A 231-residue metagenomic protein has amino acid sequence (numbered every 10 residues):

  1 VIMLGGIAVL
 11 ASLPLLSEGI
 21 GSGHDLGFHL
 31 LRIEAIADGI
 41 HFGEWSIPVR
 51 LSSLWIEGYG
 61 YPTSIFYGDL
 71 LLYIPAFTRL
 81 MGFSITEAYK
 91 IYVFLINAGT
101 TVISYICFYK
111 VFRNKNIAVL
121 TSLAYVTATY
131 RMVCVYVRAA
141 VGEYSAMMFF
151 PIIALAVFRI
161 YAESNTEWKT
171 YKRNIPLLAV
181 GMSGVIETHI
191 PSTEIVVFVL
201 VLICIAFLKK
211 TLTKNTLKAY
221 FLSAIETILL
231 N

Functional and structural regions predicted by a protein language model:
V1, N116-L120, T170-L177, T216-Y220: Membrane-interfacial loop-to-transmembrane alpha-helix junctions, especially the N-terminal start
V1-A11, S122, L177-V180, S223-L230: Alpha-helical transmembrane segments
L10-V111, K115-P151, A156, G184-V185 (+1 more regions): Active-site lumenal/periplasmic loops and adjacent helix-entry segments of GT-C-fold, multi-pass membrane
Y109-R113, E163-T170, K209-L217: Membrane-interface helix-boundary motifs at transmembrane edges
R131-V135, R159-A162, F207-T213: Juxtamembrane membrane-interface segments at transmembrane alpha-helix termini
I153-N174: Membrane-interface transmembrane helices that cradle and orient dolichyl/undecaprenyl
A156-V157, N174-H189, V201, A224-L229: Membrane-interface alpha helices of multi-pass inner-membrane proteins
I195-E226: Perimembrane helix-loop-helix junctions
